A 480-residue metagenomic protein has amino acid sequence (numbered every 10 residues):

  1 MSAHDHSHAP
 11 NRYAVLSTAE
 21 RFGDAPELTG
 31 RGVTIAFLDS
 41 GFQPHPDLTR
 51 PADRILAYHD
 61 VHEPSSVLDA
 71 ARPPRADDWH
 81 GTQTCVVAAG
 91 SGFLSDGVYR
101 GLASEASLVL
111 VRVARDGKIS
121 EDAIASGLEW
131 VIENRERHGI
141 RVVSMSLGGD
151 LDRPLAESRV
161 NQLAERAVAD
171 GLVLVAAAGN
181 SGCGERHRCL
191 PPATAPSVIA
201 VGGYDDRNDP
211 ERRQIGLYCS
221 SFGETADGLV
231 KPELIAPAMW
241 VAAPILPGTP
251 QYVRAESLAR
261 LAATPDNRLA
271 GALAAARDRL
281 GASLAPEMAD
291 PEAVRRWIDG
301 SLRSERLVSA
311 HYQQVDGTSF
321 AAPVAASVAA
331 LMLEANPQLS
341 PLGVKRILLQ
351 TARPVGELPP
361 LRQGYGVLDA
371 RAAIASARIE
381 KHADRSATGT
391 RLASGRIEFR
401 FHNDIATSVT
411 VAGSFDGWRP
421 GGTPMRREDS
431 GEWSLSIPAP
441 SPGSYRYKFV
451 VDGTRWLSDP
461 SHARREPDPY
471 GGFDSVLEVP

Functional and structural regions predicted by a protein language model:
M1-T34, P46-D47, E157: Protease zymogen maturation seam
R12, I140-S144, S283-E287, P291-F320 (+1 more regions): C-terminal subdomain of the subtilisin-like protease fold in secreted/lumenal serine endopeptidases
F22-H59, A70-D122, E136-R141, A169 (+4 more regions): Subtilisin-like serine protease catalytic core
G23, D96-V98, V160, A164 (+2 more regions): Short beta-alpha junctions and helix-cap segments that line functional grooves
D39, L56-H62, A193-A326, A330: Extracellular S/T/G-rich loop segment that most often corresponds to the catalytic His/Ser-adjacent loop
G41-Q43, H62-E63, L94, R115-K118 (+7 more regions): Solvent-exposed loop/turn segments at secondary-structure junctions within structured extracellular/periplasmic domains
S91, V113-S197, N208, A226-L229 (+1 more regions): Substrate-binding/access-modulating region of protease and related hydrolase catalytic domains
T388-S444, V450-P480: Aromatic-rich carbohydrate-binding modules that target alpha-glucans
